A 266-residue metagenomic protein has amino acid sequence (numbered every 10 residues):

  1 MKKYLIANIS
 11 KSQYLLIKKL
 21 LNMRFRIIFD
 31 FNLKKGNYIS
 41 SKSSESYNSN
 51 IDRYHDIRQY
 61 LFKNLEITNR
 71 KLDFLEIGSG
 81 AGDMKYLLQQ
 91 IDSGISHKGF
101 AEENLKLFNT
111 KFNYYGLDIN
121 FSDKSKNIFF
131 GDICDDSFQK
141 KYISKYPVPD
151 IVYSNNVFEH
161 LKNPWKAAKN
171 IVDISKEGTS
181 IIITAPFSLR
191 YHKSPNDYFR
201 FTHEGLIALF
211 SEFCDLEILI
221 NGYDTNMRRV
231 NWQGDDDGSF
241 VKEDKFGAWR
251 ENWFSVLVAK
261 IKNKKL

Functional and structural regions predicted by a protein language model:
L15-N69: Class I SAM-dependent methyltransferase Rossmann-like catalytic core, especially the SAM/SAH-binding loop
N22, R26, K162-K176, S180-L266: S-adenosyl-L-methionine-dependent methyltransferase catalytic module, highlighting the catalytic core
S43-Y54, V157-H160, P164, F199 (+1 more regions): Aromatic-acidic/polar surface patches that form glycan- and anion
Y54-K63, G99-A101, Y114, E243: Short alpha-helical segments and helix-capping/turn motifs at coil-helix boundaries
K63-I67, L105-L107, G247-W249: A general structural signal for short secondary-structure junctions and capping/turn motifs
N69-H192, H203-I207, A259: Conserved SAM-binding loop
